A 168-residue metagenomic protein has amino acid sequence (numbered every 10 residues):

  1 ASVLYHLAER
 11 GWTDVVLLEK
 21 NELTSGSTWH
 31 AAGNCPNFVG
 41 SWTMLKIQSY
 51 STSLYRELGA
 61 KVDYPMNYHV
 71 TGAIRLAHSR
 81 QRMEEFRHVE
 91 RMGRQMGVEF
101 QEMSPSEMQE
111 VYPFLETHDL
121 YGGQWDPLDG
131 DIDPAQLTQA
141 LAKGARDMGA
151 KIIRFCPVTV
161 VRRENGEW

Functional and structural regions predicted by a protein language model:
L4, A8-E9, G144-R146: Gly/Ala-rich phosphate-binding loop of Rossmann-like dinucleotide-binding domains, activating on the conserved
H6-W29: Glycine-rich FAD pyrophosphate-binding loop
G11-W12, G97, G149: Glycine-centered short loops/turns at secondary-structure junctions
E19, S104, R154-C156: Short loop/edge segments at beta-strand edges and connector loops that shape dinucleotide/nucleotide cofactor-binding
N21-L23, M108, L141: Short beta-to-alpha linker loops that shape the active-site pocket of alpha/beta-hydrolase fold enzymes
G33-V111: Dinucleotide-binding Rossmann-like beta1-alpha1 core, especially the glycine-rich loop that anchors the ADP
Q81, Y112-L120, R162-W168: A short, glycine/Asx- and small/polar-enriched loop/turn that sits immediately N-terminal to a beta-strand
Q124-W168: Helical element adjacent to the flavin cofactor pocket in flavoenzyme catalytic cores
